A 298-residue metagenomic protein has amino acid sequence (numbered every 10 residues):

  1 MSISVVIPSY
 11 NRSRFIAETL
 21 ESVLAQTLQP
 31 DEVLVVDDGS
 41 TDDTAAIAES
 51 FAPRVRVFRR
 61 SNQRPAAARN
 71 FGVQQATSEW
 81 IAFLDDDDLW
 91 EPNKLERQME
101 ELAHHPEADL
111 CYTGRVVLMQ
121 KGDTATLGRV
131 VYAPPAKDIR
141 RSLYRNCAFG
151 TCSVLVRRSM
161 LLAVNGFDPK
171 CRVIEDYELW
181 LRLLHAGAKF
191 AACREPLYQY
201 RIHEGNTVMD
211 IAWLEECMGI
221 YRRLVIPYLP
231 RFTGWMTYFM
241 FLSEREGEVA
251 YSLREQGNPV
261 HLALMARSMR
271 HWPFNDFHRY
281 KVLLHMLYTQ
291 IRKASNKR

Functional and structural regions predicted by a protein language model:
M1-S4, S22, E32, E178: Cell-envelope/extracellular polymer assembly enzymes that use nucleotide-activated donors
I3-F15, T19-L20, Q26, V36: A conserved hydrophobic helix/loop-capping motif in glycosyltransferases and polysaccharide synthases
S22, Q29, D37-A46, N62 (+1 more regions): A conserved acidic beta->alpha catalytic loop
R60-A76, R97: Glycine-rich, basic loop-to-helix element that forms the pyrophosphate-binding segment of sugar-nucleotide handling
Q74, T113, V131-C217, Y221: Conserved nucleotide-sugar donor-binding catalytic segment
I81: Short aromatic/hydrophobic "clamp" motif used to bind/position activated sugar donors
N93-T126: Conserved donor NDP-sugar-binding/catalytic core segment of glycosyltransferases
F190, I202-R298: C-terminal subregions of glycosyltransferases and related glycan-biosynthesis enzymes
